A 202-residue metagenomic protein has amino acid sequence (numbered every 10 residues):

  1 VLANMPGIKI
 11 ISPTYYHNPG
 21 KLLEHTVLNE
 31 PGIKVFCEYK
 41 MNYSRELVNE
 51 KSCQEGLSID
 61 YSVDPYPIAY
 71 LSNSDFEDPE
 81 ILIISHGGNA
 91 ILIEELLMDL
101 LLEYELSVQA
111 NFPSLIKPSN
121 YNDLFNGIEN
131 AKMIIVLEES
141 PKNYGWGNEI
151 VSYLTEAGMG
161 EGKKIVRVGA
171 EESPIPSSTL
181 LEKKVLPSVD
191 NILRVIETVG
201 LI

Functional and structural regions predicted by a protein language model:
V1-P31, V195-L201: Conserved thiamine diphosphate
G32-I33, E80: Short, surface-exposed beta-edge/turn micro-motifs
K40-I202: Thiamine diphosphate
